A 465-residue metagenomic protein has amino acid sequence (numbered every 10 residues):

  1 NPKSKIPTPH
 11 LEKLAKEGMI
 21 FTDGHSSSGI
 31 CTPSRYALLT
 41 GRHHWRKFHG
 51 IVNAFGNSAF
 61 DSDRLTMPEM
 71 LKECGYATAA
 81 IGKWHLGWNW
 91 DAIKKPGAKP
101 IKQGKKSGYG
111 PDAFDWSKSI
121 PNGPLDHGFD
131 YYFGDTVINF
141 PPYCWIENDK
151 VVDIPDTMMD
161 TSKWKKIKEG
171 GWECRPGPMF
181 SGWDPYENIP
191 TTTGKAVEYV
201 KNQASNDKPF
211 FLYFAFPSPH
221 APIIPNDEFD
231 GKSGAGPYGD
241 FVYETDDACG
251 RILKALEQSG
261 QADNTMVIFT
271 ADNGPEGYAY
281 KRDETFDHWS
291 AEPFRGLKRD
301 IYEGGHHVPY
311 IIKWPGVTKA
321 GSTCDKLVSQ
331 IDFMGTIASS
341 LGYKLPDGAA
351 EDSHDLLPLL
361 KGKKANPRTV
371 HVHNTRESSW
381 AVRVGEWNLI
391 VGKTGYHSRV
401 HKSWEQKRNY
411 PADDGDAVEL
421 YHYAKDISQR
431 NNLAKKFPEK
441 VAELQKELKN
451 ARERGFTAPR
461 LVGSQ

Functional and structural regions predicted by a protein language model:
N1-E419, I427-S464: Formylglycine-dependent sulfatase
